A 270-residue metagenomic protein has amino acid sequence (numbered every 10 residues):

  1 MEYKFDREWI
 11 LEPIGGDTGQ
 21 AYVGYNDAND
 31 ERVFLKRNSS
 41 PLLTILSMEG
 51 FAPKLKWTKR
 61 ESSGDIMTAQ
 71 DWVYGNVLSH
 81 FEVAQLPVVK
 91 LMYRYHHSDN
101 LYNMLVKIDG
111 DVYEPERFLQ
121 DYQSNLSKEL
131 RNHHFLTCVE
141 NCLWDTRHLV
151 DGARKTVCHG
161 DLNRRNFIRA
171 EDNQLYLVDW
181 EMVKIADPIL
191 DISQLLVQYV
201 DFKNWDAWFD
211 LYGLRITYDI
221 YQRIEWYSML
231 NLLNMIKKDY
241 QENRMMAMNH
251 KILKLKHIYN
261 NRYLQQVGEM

Functional and structural regions predicted by a protein language model:
M1-D17, Y25-D30, N249, L253-M270: Short, Lys/Arg-enriched, disordered terminal segments
E2-F5, N100-G160, R262-Q266: An alpha-helical support segment within catalytic cores of ATP-dependent transferases
L11-L105: ATP-binding pocket architecture of kinase catalytic cores
A21-G24, W144-L190: Active-site acidic catalytic loop and adjacent metal/ATP-binding pocket of ATP-dependent phosphoryl transfer enzymes
A52, M92, L119-Y122, W205 (+1 more regions): A general structural signal for well-ordered alpha-helical segments in protein cores
E61-F81, P115-S127, M229-M245: A glycine-centered beta->alpha junction motif in the catalytic cores of kinase/phosphotransferase enzymes
A170-Y221: Active-site Asp-x-Gly
V197-Y199, L211-M270: Helix-rich C-terminal or lid/interface subdomains of diverse kinases
